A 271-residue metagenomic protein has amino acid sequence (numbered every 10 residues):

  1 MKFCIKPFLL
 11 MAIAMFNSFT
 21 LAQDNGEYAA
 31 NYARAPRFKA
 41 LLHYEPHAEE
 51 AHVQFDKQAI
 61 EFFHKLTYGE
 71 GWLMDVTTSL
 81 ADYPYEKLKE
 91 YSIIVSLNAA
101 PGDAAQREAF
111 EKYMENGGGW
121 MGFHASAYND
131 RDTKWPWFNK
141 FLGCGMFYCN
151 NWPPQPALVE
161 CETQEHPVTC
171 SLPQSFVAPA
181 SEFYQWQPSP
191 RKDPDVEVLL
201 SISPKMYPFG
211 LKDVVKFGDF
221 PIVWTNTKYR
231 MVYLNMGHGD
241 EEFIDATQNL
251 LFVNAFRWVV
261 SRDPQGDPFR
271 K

Functional and structural regions predicted by a protein language model:
M1-K6: Positively charged n-region of N-terminal signal peptides that target proteins for export
P7-S18: Bacterial N-terminal signal peptides
T20-A22: Boundary at the C-terminal end of the N-terminal hydrophobic targeting segment
D24-K39, F62-K65, K205-P221, N226-K271: Extracellular ligand-binding/catalytic regions of CAZymes and related secreted enzymes and adhesion modules
K39-D130: Helical hinge/lid and interdomain linker segments adjacent to catalytic or ligand-binding clefts that mediate domain
Q58, F62, A105, A109 (+3 more regions): Extracytoplasmic/secreted proteins, especially bacterial periplasmic and envelope-associated proteins
A100-S171: A glycine-rich, often tryptophan-bearing local segment used as a flexible ligand/cofactor-contacting loop or short
N151-K228: Catalytic beta-strand/loop cores that center a nucleophilic Ser/Cys/Thr and support acyl-enzyme chemistry
